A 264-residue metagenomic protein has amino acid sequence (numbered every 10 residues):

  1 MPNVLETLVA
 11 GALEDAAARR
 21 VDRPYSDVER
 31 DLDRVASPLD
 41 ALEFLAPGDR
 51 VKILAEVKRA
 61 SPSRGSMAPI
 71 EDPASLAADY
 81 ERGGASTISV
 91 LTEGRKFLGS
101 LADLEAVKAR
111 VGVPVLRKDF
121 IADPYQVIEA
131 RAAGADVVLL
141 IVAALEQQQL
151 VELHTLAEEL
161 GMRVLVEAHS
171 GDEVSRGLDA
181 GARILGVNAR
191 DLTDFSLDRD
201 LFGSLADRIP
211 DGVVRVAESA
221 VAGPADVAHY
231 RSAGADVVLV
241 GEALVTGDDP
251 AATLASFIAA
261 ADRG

Functional and structural regions predicted by a protein language model:
M1-I70: An N-cap/entry alpha-helix motif that binds or orients negatively charged groups
G11, K58-A60, E93, F120 (+5 more regions): Active-site beta-loop-alpha junctions enriched in small/polar residues
K52, V57, R64-L165, G171-R176 (+1 more regions): N-terminal active-site wall of soluble small-molecule enzyme domains
G112, D179, P210: Short conserved AdoMet
A122-G134, H169-A180, A217, V221-V240 (+2 more regions): Catalytic cores of alpha/beta
E129-Q149, G186-F195, A233-L254: Glycine-rich phosphate-binding active-site loops on the catalytic face of alpha/beta enzymes
I184-V240: Catalytic-face loop-and-helix region of soluble metabolic enzyme cores
S204-R208, L244-G264: C-terminal helical cap(s) of enzyme catalytic domains, especially alpha/beta-barrels
